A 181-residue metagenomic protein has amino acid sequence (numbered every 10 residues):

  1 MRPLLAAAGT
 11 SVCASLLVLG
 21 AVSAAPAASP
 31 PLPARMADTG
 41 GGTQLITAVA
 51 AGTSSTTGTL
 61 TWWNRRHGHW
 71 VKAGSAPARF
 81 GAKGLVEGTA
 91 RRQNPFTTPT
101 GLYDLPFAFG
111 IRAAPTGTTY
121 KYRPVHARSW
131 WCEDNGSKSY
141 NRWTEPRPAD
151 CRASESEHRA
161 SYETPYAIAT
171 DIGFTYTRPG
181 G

Functional and structural regions predicted by a protein language model:
M1-A27: Secretory targeting and sorting signals
A28-G181: Cell wall/extracellular polymer interaction/catalysis modules
